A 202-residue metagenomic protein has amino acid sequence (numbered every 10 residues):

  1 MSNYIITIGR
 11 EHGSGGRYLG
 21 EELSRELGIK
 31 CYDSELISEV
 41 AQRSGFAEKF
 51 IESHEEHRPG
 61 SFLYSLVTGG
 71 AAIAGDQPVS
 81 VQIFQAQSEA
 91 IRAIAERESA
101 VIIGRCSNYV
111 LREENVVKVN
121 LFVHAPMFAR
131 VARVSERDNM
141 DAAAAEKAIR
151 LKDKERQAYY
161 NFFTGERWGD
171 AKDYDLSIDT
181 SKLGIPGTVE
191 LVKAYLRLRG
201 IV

Functional and structural regions predicted by a protein language model:
S2-R10, E98: Pre-Walker A (Motif I) flank of P-loop NTPase domains
I8-E21: Glycine-rich phosphate-binding P-loop
K30-A41: Short beta-strand-centered segment that lines the nucleotide-binding/catalytic pocket of NTP-utilizing
A41-S99: ATP-dependent small-molecule kinase phosphotransfer cores that center on conserved nucleotide phosphate-binding segments
G60-L66, Y109, D141-P186: Small-molecule kinase domains that catalyze NTP-dependent phosphoryl transfer to phosphate-bearing small molecules
S88, I185-K193: Short, amphipathic alpha-helical "lid/cap" segments that border enzyme active or binding sites
I94, V110-E113, R133: RNA pseudouridine synthases
V116-R137, D141-R150: Conserved phosphate-donor/acceptor-positioning beta-strand/loop module used by diverse small-molecule
